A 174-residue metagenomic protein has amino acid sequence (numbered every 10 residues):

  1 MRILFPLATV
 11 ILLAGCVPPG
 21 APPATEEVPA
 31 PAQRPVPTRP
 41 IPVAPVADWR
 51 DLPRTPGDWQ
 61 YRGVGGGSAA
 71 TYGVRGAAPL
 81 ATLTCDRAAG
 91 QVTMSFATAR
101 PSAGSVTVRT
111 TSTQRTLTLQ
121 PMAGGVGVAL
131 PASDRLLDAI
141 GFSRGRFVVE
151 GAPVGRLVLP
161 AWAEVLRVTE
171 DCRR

Functional and structural regions predicted by a protein language model:
M1-I3: Positively charged n-region of N-terminal signal peptides that target proteins for export
F5-T9: Sec-dependent signal peptide hydrophobic core
L12-G15: C-terminal motif of bacterial Sec signal peptides marking the signal peptidase cleavage site
P18-A21, Q114-R174: Internal interaction segment
E26-R50: Post-signal peptide N-terminal segment of mature Sec-exported envelope proteins
V43-A81: Transition segment at domain starts
G66-V74, G90-F96, G124-L130: Generic recognition of long tandem-repeat/solenoid scaffolds
C85-P121: Mid-length scaffold segments of soluble, non-membrane domains
